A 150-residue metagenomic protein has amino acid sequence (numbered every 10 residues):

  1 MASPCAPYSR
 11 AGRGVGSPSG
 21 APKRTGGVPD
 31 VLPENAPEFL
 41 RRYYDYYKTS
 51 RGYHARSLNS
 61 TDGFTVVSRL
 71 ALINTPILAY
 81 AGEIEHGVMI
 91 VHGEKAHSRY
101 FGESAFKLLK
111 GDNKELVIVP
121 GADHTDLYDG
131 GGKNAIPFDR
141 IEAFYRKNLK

Functional and structural regions predicted by a protein language model:
M1-T49: Alpha/beta-hydrolase-fold enzymes
K48-V67: Flexible internal linker/loop segments at domain or repeat junctions
D62-Y80, H86: Active-site nucleophile elbow and catalytic-triad environment of alpha/beta-hydrolase enzymes
I73-P76, H92-E103, L109: Conserved alpha/beta-hydrolase "acid-adjacent" motif
A81-E85, L108-D112: Short, conserved loop/helix-junction motifs that constitute active-site signature segments in enzyme catalytic cores
I84, I90-H92: Short beta-strand/loop motif that positions the catalytic acidic residue of the alpha/beta-hydrolase fold
L109-T125: Catalytic histidine neighborhood in serine/cysteine hydrolases with alpha/beta-hydrolase-type architecture
P120-K150: Catalytic active-site module of serine/aspartate enzymes centered on a nucleophile-bearing elbow/loop
